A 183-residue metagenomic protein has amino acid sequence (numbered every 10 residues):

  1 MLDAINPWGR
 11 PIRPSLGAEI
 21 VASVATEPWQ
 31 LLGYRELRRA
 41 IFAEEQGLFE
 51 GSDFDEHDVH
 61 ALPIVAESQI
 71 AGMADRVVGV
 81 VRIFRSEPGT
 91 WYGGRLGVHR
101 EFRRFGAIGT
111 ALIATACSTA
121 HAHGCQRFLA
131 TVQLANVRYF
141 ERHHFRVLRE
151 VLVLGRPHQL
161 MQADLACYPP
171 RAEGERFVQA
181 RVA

Functional and structural regions predicted by a protein language model:
L2-D53, D58-P63, E67-R76, E173-F177 (+1 more regions): Short amphipathic alpha-helix that is part of the acyltransferase structural core
D58-H60, E87-G89, L154-H158: Short acidic/glycine-enriched loop/turn segments that link adjacent beta-strands
V65, M73-R85, G89-G97: Conserved beta-strand in the GNAT
Y92-G93, I113, E141: Aromatic (often tryptophan-rich) hydrophobic motifs at membrane interfaces
V98, R104-S118: Conserved acetyl-CoA-binding loop-helix of GNAT-fold acetyltransferases
T119-Q133: Conserved GNAT acetyl-CoA-binding A-motif
Q133-P157: Conserved active-site alpha-helix within GNAT-family acetyltransferase domains
L154-A183: C-terminal "cap" of GNAT-fold acetyltransferases
